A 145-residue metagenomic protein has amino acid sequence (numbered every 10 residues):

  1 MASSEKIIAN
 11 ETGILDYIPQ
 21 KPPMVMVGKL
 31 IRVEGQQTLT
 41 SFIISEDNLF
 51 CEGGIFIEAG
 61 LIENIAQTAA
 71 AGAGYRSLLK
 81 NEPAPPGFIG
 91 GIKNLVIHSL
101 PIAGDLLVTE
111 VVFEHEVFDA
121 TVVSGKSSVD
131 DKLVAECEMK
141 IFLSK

Functional and structural regions predicted by a protein language model:
M1-Q36: N-terminal leader/capping segments at the start of a protein or of a new domain
A2-S4, I102-D105, V112-K145: HotDog/MaoC-like acyl-thioester-processing domains
I7, A71-V108: Hydrophobic beta-strand-centered segment that forms part of the acyl-chain substrate-binding groove
P22-I57: Catalytic strand-loop segment that frames the active site of acyl-thioester-processing enzymes
G28-I31, K93, H98, V112-E114 (+1 more regions): Conserved positions in beta-strands of structured domains
V33-T38, A70, E116-A120: Short, conserved beta-turn/loop elements at beta-strand boundaries and strand-helix junctions
I43-S77: A conserved, well-ordered hydrophobic junction motif at loop->secondary-structure transitions
